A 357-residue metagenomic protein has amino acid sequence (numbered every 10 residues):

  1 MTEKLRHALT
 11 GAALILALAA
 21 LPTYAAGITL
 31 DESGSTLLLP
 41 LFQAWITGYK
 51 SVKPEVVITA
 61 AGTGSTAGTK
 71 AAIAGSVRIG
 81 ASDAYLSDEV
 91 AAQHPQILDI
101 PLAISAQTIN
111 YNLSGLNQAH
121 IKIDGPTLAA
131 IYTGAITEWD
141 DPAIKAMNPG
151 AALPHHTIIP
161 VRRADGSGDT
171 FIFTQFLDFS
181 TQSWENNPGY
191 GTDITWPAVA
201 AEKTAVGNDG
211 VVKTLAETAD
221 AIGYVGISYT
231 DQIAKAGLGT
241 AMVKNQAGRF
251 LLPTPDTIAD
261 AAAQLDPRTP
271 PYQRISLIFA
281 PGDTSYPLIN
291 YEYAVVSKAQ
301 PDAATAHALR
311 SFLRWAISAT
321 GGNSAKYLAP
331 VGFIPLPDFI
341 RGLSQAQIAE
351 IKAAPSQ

Functional and structural regions predicted by a protein language model:
T2-T10: Bacterial N-terminal signal peptides that target proteins for export
L5, L18, A81-S82: Assembly/oligomerization scaffold segments
T10-A20: Bacterial N-terminal signal peptides
A25-Q357: Flexible loop/hinge segments at secondary-structure junctions
